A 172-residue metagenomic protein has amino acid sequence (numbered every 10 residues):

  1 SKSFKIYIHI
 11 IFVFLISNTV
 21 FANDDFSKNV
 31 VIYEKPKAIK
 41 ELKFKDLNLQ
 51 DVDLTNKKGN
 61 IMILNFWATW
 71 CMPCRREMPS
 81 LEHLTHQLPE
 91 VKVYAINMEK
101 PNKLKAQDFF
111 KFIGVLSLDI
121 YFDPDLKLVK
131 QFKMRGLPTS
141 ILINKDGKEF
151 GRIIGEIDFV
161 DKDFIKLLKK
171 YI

Functional and structural regions predicted by a protein language model:
S1-I8: Bacterial N-terminal signal peptides that target proteins for export
H9-N18: Bacterial N-terminal signal peptides
N23-L54: N-terminal "domain-start" segment that seeds a small globular fold
D53-R75: Short active-site neighborhood of thiol/selenol oxidoreductases, capturing the structured segment around
I63-L64, V93, S140: Hydrophobic beta-strand anchors of alpha/beta hydrolase catalytic cores
R75-I113, P124-Q131: Structural microenvironment flanking redox-active thiols in thiol-disulfide oxidoreductases
K111-S117, D123-L167: Thiol/disulfide oxidoreductase modules built on the thioredoxin-like
